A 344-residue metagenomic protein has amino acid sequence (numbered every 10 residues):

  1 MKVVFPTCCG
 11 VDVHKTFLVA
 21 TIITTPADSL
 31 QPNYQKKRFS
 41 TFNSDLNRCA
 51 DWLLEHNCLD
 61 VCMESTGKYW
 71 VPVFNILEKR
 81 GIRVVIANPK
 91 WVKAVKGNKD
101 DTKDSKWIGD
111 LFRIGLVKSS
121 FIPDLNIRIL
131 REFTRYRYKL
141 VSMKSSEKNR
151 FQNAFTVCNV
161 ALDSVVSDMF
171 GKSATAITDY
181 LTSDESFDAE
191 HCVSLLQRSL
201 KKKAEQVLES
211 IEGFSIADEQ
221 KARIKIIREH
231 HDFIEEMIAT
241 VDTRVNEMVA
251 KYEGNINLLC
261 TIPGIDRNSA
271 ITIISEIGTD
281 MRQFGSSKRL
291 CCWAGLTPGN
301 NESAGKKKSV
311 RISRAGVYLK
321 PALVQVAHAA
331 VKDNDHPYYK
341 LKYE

Functional and structural regions predicted by a protein language model:
M1-E344: A detector of single, family-specific signature residues that are central to catalytic or substrate-handling motifs
